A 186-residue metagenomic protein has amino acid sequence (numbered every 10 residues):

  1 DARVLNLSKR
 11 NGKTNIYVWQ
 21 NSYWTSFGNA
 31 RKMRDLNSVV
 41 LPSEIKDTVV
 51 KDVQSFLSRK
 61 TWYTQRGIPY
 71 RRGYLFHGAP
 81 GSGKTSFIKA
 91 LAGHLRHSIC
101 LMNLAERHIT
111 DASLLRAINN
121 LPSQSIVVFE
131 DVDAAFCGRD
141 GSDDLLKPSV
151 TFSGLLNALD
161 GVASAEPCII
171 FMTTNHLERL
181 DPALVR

Functional and structural regions predicted by a protein language model:
D1, N29-A30, Q54, I88-A90 (+2 more regions): Short coil/turn segments at secondary-structure boundaries
D1-K60, Y70-R72, F76, N103-R107 (+1 more regions): AAA+ P-loop ATPase mechanoenzymes
S43-V50, T85-I88, D111-L114, F129 (+3 more regions): Generic preference for well-ordered alpha-helical elements
I68-M102, L114-P122: Walker A/P-loop
L75, V127-V128: Walker B beta-strand of ABC/ABC-like P-loop ATPase nucleotide-binding domains, specifically the conserved hydrophobic
S98, S125-I126, I169: The start of beta-strands in P-loop NTPase/AAA+ ATPase cores
N119, F129, D133-R186: Conserved catalytic/switch belt of AAA+ P-loop NTPases
